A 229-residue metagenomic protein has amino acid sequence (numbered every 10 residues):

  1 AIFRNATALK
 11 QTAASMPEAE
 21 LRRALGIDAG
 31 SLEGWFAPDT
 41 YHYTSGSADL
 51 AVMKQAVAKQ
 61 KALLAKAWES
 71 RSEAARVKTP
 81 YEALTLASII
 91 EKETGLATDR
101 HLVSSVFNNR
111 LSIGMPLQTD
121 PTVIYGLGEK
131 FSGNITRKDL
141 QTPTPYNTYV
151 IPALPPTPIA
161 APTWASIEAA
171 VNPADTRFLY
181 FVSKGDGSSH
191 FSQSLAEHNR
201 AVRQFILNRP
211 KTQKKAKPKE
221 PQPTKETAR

Functional and structural regions predicted by a protein language model:
A1-P116, A160-A165, A169-R177, K184-R229: Conserved catalytic or metal-liganding residues and their short signature motifs at active sites of enzymes
H42-T44, I124-G126, N147, F181-S183: Residues in well-ordered beta-strands of folded domains
G46, L63-A75, I135-L140, N147-P155: Substrate-binding clefts and substrate-entry loops adjacent to catalytic sites of polymer-processing enzymes acting on
A97-V150: Small-residue-rich helix-loop
I135-T144, I167-L179: Short glycine/proline-rich, acidic loop/turn segments that cap or connect secondary-structure elements
P145-L154, T163-W164, S183: Short, local alpha-helical segments
